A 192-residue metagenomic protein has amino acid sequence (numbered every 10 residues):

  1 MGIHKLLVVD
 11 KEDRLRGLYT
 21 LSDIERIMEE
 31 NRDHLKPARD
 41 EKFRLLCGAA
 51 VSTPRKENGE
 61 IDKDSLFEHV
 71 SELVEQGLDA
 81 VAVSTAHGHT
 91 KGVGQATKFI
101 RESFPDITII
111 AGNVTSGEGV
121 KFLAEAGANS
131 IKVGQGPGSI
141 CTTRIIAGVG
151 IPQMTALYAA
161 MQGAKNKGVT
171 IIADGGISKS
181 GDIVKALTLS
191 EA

Functional and structural regions predicted by a protein language model:
M1-A192: Alpha/beta enzyme core
